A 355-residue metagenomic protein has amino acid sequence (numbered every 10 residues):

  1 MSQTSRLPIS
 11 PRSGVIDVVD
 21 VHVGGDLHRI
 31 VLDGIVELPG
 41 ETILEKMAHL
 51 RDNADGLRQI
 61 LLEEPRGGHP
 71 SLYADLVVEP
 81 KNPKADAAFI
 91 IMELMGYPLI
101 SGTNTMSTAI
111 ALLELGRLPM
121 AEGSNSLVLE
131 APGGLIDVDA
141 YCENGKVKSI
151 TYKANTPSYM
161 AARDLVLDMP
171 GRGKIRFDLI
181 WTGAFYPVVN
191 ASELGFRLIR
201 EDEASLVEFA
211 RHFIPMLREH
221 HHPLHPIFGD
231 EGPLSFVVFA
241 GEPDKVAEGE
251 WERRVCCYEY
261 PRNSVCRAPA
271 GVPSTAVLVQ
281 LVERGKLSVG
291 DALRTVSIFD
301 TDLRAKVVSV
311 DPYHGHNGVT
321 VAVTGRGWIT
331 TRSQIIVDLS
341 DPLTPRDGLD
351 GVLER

Functional and structural regions predicted by a protein language model:
M1-D178, A191-R355: A glycine-rich beta-to-alpha transition motif near the start of alpha/beta enzyme domains, typified by
G183: Glycine-rich ThDP/TPP pyrophosphate-binding loop and its adjacent helix/strand module within ThDP-dependent enzymes
